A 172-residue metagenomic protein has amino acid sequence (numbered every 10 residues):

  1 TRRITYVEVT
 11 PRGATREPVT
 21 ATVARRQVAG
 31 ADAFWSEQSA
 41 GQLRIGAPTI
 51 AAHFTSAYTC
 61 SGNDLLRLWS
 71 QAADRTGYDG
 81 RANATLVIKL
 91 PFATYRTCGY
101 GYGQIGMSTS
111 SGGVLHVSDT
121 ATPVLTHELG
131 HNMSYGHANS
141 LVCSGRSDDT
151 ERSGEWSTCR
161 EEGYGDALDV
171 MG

Functional and structural regions predicted by a protein language model:
T1-L125, M133-G145: Propeptide-to-catalytic entry region of secreted or membrane-anchored zinc metalloproteases
E128: Walker B catalytic acidic pair
S140-G172: Replace "(M1/M4/M9/M12/WLM)" with "(e.g., M1/M4/M8/M9/M12/M26/WLM)" and add "not limited to" to clarify scope
